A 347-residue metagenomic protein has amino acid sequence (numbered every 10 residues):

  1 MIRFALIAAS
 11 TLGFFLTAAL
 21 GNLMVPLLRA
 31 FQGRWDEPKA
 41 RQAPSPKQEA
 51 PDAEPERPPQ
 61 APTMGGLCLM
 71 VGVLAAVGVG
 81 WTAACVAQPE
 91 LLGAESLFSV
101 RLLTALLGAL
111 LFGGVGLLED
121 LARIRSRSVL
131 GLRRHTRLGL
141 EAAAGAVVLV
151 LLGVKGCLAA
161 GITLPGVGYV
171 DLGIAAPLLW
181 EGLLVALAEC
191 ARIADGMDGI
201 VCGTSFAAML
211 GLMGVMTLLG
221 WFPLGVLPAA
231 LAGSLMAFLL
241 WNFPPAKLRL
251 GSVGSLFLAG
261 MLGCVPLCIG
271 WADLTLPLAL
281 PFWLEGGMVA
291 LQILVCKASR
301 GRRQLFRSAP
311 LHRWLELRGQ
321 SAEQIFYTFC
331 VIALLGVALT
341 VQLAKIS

Functional and structural regions predicted by a protein language model:
I2-L284, T340: "…together with the soluble PPM/PP2C metallo-phosphatase catalytic core" -> "…together with the soluble PPM/PP2C
N22-L23, R29-P51, P281-T328: Membrane-proximal soluble regions of multi-pass membrane proteins
A322-L343: Final/C-terminal transmembrane alpha-helix of multipass membrane proteins
I346-S347: Cytosolic-facing loops and C-terminal tails of multi-pass membrane proteins
